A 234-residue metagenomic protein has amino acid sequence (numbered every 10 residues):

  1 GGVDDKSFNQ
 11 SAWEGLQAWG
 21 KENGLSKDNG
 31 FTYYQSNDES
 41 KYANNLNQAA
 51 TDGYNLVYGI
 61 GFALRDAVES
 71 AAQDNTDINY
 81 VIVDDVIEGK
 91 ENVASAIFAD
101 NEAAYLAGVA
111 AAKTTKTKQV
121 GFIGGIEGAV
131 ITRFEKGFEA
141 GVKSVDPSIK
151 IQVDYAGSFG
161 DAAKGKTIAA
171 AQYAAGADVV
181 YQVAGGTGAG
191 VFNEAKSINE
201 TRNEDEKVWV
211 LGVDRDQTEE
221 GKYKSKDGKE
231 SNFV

Functional and structural regions predicted by a protein language model:
G1-V234: A residue-level marker of the well-folded mature domains of exported/periplasmic proteins
